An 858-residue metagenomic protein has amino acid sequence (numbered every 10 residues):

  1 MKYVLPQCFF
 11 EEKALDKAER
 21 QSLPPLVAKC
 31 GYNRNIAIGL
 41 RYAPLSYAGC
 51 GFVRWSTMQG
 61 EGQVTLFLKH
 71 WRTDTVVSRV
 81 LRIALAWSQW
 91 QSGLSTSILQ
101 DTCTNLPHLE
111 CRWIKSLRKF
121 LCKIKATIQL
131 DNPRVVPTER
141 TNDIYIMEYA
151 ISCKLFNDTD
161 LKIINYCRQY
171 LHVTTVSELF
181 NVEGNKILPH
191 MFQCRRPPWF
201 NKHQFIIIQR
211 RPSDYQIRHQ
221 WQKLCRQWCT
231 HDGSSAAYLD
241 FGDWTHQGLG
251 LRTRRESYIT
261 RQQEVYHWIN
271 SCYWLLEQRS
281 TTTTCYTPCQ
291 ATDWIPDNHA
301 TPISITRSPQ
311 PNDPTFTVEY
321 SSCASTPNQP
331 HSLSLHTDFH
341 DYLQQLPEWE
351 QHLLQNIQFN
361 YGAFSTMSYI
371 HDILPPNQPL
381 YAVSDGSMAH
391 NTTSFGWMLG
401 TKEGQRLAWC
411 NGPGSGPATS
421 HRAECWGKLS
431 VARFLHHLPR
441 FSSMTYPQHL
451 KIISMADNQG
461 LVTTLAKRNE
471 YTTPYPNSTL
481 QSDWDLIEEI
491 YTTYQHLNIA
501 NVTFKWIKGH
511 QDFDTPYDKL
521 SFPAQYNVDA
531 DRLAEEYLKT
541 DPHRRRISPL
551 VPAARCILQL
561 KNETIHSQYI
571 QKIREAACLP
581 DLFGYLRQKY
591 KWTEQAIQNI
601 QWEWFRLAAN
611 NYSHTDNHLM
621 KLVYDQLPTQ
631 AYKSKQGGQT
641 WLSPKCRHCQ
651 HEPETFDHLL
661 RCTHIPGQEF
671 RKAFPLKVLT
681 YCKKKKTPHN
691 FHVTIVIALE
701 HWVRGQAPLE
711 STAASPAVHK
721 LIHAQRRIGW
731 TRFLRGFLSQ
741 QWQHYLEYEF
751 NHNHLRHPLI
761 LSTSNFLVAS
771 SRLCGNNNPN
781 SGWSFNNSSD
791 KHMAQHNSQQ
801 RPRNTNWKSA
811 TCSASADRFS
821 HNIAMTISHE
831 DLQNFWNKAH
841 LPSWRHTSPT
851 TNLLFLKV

Functional and structural regions predicted by a protein language model:
M1, S22, G51, D385 (+14 more regions): Mobile genetic element proteins and their domesticated derivatives, centered on retroelements and DNA transposons
G31-A363, F522, Y526-R532, E536-S634 (+7 more regions): Extended C-terminal regions of large enzymes
W274, A291, I305, Q358-F441 (+3 more regions): RNase H-like nuclease fold core
N391, K428-V528, L550: RNase H catalytic domain
Q639-K645: Short metal-coordination and nucleic-acid-contact micro-motifs, chiefly zinc-binding Cys/His arrays
W641, E654-D657: Flanking scaffold residues of small Cys/His-coordinated metal-binding clusters
Q650, T663-P666: Cys/His-coordinated zinc-binding microdomains
F656-H664, A673-K677: Short cysteine/histidine-rich zinc-coordinating motifs and their immediately flanking basic loops
